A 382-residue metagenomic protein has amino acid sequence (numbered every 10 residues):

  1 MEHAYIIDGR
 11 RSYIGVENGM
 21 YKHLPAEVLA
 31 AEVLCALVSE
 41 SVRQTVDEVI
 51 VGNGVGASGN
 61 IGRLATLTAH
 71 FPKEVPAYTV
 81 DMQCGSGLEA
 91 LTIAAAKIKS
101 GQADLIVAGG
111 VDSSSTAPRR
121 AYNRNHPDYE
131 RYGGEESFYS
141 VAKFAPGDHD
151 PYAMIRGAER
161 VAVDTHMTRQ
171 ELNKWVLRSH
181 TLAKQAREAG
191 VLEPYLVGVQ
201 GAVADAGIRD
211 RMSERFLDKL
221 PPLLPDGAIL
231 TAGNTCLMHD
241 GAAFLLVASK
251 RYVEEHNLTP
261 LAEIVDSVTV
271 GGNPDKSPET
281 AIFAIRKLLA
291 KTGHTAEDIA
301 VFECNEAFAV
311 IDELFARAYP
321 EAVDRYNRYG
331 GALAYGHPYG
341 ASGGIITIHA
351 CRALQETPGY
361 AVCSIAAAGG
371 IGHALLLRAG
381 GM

Functional and structural regions predicted by a protein language model:
M1-L24, V163, R215-P278, F283 (+5 more regions): Condensing-enzyme catalytic core mediating Claisen C-C bond formation in acyl metabolism
R11, H23, E27-E32, E171-E255 (+1 more regions): N-terminal extracellular/periplasmic Venus flytrap/periplasmic-binding protein-like
K22-G85, E89-I93, K97-I98, Q102-I106 (+4 more regions): Conserved beta-ketoacyl condensing-enzyme motif
A26-S41, I61-A65, A90, M154-V161 (+4 more regions): Short, well-ordered amphipathic alpha-helical segments that serve as non-catalytic structural scaffolds within diverse
N53-D104, D148-A153, R211-L237, A318-A350 (+1 more regions): Conserved catalytic cysteine-centered active-site region of acyl-thioester-dependent Claisen-condensing enzymes
M82-D112, A162-L192, L245-R251, R317 (+2 more regions): Active-site-proximal alpha-helical scaffold in enzymes
I106-R160: Flexible glycine-/small-residue-enriched beta->alpha junction loops that bind anionic phosphate/pyrophosphate groups
E159, V265-A334: Active-site pocket-lining segment
